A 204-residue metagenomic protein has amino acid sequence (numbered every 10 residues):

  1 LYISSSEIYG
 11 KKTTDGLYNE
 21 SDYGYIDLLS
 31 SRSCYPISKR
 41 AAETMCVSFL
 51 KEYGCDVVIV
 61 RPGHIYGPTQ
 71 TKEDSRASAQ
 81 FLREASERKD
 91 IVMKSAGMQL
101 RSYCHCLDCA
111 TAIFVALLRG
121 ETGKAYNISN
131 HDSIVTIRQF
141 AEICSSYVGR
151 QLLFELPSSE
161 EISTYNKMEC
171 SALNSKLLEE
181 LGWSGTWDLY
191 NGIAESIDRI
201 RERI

Functional and structural regions predicted by a protein language model:
L1-R32: Conserved Rossmann-fold NAD(P)-dependent oxidoreductase catalytic core, especially the SDR/UDP-sugar
S4-S5, E43-P68: Conserved beta-loop-beta element that borders a ligand/cofactor-binding pocket
C34, S38-A41: Active-site helix of classical SDR
R40, Y66-Q80, K89, K94 (+3 more regions): Glycine/proline-rich active-site loop of Rossmann-fold NAD(P)-dependent oxidoreductases
I59, D74-A79, G97, S102-A110 (+4 more regions): Conserved loop-to-helix N-cap of the C-terminal "lid" that shapes the substrate pocket in Rossmann-like
C106, A125, R138-Q139, E161-G185 (+1 more regions): Conserved C-terminal active-site "lid" loop/helix of NAD(P)H-dependent oxidoreductases that clamps the redox cofactor
R119-I162: Mid/C-terminal beta-alpha module of Rossmann-like enzyme folds, strongest in SDR-family dehydrogenases/epimerases
L189-I204: Amphipathic terminal alpha-helices
